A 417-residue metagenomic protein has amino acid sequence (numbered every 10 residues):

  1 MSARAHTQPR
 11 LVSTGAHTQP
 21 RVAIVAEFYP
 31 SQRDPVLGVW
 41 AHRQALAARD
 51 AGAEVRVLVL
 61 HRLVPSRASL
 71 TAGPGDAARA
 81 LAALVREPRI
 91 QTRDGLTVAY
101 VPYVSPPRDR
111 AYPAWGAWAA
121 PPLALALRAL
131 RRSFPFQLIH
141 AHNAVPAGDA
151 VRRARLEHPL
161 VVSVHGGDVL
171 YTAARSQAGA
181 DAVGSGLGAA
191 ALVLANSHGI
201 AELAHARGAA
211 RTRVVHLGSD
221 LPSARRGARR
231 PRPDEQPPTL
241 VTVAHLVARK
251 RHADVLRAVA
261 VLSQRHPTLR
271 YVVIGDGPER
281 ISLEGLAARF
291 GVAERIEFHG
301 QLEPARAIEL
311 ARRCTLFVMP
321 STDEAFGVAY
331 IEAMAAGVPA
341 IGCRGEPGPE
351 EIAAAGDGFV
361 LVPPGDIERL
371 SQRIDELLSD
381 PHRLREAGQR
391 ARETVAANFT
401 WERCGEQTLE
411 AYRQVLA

Functional and structural regions predicted by a protein language model:
M1-T92: N-terminal subdomain of nucleotide-sugar transferases
L187, Q301-L302, E309-C314: Short alpha-helical donor nucleotide-sugar binding micro-motif in glycosyltransferases
L194, R232-V259: Conserved donor-binding/catalytic core segment of Leloir-type glycosyltransferases
G199, G218: Carbohydrate-associated surface elements
T322: Aromatic "clamp/platform" in nucleotide-sugar-dependent glycosyltransferases that forms part of the donor/acceptor
P339-C343: Short hydrophobic beta-strand element within catalytic cores of glycosyltransferases and related nucleotide-activated
A354-A355, F359-I367, E376-P381: Conserved acidic donor-binding segment of nucleotide-sugar-dependent glycosyltransferases
E376, R383-N398, Q407: A short, well-ordered alpha-helix in the C-terminal region of glycosyltransferases
